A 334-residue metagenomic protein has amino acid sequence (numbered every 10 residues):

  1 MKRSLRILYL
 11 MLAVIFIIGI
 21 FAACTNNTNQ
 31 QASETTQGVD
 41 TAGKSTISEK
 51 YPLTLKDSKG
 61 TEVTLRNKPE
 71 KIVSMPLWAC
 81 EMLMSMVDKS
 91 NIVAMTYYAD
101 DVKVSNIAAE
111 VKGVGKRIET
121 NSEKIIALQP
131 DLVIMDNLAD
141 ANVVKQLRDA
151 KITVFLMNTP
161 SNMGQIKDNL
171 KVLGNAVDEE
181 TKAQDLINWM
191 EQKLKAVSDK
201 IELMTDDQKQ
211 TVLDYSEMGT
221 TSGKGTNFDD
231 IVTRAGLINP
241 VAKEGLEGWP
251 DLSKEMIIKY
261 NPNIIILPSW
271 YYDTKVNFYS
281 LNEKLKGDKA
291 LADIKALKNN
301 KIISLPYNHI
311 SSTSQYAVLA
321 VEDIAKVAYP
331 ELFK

Functional and structural regions predicted by a protein language model:
K2-L12, I20-C80, T181-V212, V327-K334: Bacterial Sec-exported substrate-binding components of ABC uptake systems
I47, D168-Q184, N188, K195 (+2 more regions): Structured C-terminal subdomain patch of bacterial secreted/periplasmic proteins
S58-G60, K112-E123, G245-K254: Short helix-initiation/N-cap motifs at beta->coil->alpha
K71-L128, L132-N137, P240: A short, structured surface patch at a secondary-structure boundary
P76, N137, T159, I264 (+2 more regions): Short secondary-structure boundary segments
A99-D101, T221-W249: Alpha-helical, coiled-coil/dimerization segments enriched in small aliphatic residues
D101, N142, N158-V172, D207-D230: Extracytoplasmic ligand-binding site segments that recognize negatively charged/polar headgroups
N121-L138, I152, S253-W270: Proline-aspartate-enriched helix->loop->beta-strand connector
